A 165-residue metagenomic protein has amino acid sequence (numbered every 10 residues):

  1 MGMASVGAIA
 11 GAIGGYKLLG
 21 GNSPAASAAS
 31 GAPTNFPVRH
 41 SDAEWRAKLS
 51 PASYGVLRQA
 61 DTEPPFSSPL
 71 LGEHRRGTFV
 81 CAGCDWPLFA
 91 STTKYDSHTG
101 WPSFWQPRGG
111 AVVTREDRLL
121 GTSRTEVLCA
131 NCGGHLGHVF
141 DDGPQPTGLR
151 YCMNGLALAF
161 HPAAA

Functional and structural regions predicted by a protein language model:
M1-A10: N-terminal export leaders
A12-V56, P64: C-terminal segment of N-terminal export signals and the immediately downstream linker at the start of the mature
P37, R46-A165: A short Gly-Trp-Pro
